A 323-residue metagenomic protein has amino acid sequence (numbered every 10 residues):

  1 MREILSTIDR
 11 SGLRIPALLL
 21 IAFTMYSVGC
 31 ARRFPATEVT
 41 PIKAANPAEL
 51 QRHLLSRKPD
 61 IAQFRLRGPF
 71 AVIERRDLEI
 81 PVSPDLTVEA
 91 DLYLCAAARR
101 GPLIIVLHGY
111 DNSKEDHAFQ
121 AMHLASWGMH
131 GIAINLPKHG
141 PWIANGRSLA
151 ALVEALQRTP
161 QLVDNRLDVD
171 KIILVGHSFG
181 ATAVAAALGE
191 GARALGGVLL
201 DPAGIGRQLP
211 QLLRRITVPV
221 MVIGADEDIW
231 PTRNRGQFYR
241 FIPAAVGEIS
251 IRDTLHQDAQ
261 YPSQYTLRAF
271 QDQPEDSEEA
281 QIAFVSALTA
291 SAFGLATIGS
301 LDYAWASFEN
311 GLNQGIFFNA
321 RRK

Functional and structural regions predicted by a protein language model:
A44, A48-A98: N-terminal cap/lid segment of alpha/beta-hydrolase-fold proteins
R100-G109: Short beta-strand element of the alpha/beta-hydrolase
E115-I134: Short amphipathic alpha-helix adjacent to the substrate-entry channel of hydrolases
I143-S178, T182: Gly/Ser-rich "nucleophile elbow"/oxyanion-hole loop immediately N-terminal to the catalytic nucleophile in hydrolases
R193-G204: A conserved short beta-strand
I216, V222-G224: Short beta-strand/loop motif that positions the catalytic acidic residue of the alpha/beta-hydrolase fold
P231-R240: Short alpha-helix in the alpha/beta-hydrolase fold that links the catalytic acid
P262-K323: Alpha/beta-hydrolase-fold serine-hydrolase catalytic core, especially in secreted/extracellular enzymes
